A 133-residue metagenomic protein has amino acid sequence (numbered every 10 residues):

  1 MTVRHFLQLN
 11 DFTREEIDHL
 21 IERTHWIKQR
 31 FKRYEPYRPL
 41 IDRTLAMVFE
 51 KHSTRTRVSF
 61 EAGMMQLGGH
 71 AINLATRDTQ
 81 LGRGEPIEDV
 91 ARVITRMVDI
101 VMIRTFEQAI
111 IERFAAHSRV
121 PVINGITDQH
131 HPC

Functional and structural regions predicted by a protein language model:
M1-V58, A62: Positively charged, low-complexity intrinsically disordered leader regions
P39-C133: Phosphate/diphosphate ligand-binding glycine-rich loop within oxidoreductases
